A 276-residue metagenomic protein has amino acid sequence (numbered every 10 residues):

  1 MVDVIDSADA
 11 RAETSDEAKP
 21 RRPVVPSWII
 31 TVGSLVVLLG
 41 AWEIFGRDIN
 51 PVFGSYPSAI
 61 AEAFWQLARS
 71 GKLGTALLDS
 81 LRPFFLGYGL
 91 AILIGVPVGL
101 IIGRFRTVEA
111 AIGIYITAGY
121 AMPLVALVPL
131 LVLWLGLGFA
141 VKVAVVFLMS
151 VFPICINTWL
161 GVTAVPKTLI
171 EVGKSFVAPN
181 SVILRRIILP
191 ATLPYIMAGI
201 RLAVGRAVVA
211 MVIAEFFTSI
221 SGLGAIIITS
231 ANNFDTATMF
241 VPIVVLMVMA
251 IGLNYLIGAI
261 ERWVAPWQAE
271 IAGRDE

Functional and structural regions predicted by a protein language model:
M1-V36, Y255-E276: Transmembrane alpha-helical segments of polytopic membrane transport and secretion proteins
D16-R21, R47-I92: Periplasmic/extracellular loop-to-transmembrane helix junction in inner-membrane transport proteins
I44, D48, L100, T107-I114 (+6 more regions): Membrane-spanning helices that line or support transport/gating and their immediate boundary helices in channels
L86-I116: Transmembrane-helix boundary motif in ABC transporter permease subunits
R106, T163, P194, A198 (+1 more regions): C-terminal transmembrane helix and the adjacent membrane-cytosol boundary/short C-terminal tail of inner/organellar
T117-P153, N157-G161: Generic hydrophobic transmembrane alpha-helix motif, especially the helices
A144, L148, N180-A214, V241 (+2 more regions): Transmembrane alpha-helices
N157-G199, I227: Short cytoplasmic-facing helical segments at TM-TM junctions of multi-pass membrane proteins
